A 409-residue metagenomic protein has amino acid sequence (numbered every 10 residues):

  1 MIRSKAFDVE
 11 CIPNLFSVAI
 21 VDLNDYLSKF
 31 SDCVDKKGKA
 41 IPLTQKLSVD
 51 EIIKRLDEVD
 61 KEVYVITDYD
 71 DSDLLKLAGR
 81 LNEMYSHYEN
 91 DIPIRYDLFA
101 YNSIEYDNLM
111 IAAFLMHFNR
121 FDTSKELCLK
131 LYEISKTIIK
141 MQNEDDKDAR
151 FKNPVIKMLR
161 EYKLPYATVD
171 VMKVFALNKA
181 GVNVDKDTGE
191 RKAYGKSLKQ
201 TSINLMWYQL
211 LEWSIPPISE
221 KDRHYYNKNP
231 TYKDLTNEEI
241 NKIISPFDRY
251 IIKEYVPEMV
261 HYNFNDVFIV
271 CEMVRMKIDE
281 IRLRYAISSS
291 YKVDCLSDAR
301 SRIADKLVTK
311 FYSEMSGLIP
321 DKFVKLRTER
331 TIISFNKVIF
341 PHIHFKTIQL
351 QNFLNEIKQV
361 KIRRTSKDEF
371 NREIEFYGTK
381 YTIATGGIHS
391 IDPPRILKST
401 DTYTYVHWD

Functional and structural regions predicted by a protein language model:
I2-C11, D170, V406-D409: Two-metal-ion RNase H-like nuclease active-site motif
R3-K5, Y96-D97, P165, T404: The start of beta-strands in P-loop NTPase/AAA+ ATPase cores
E10, T188-K196, I203-W213, I218-W408: Conserved "right-hand" nucleotidyltransferase catalytic core of DNA-directed polymerases
C11-P13, I104: A generic beta-sheet turn/junction motif
F16-V21: Short beta-strand scaffold segments in enzyme catalytic cores
N24-Y26: Solvent-exposed strand-loop boundary residues in beta-sheet-rich modules
C33-Q200: Conserved DEDDh/DEDDy metal-dependent 3′-5′ exonuclease domain
